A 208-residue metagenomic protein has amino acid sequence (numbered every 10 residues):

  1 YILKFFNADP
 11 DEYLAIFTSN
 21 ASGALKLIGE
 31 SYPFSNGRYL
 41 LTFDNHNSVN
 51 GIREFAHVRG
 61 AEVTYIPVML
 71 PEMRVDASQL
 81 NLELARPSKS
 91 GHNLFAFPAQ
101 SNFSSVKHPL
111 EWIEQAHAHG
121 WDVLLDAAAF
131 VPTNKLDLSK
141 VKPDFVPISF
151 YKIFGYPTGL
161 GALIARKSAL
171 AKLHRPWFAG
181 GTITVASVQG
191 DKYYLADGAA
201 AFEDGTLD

Functional and structural regions predicted by a protein language model:
Y1-D208: Pyridoxal 5′-phosphate
